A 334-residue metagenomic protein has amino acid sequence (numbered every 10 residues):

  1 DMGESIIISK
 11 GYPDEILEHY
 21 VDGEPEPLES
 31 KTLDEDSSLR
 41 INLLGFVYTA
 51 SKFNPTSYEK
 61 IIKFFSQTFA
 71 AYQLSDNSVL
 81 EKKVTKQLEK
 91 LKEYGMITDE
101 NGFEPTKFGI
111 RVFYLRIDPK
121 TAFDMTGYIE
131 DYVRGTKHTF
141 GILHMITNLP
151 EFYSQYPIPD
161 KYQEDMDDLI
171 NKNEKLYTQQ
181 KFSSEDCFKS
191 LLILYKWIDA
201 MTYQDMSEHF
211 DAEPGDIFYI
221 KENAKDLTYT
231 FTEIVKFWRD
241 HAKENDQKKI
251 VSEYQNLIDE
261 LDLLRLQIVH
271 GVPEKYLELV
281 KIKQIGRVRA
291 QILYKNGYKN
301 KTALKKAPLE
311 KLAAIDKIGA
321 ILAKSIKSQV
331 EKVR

Functional and structural regions predicted by a protein language model:
D1-L80, Q87: C-terminal helicase lobe
Y12-P13, I110, Y298: Short, glycine-/Ser/Thr-/acidic-enriched flexible segments
I16-L17, F113, A303: Short helix/loop capping segments that flank catalytic or ligand/cofactor-binding pockets
R40-V47, A290-Y294, K301: Hydrophobic residues on short alpha-helical segments
G45, T85-Y94, T98-K281: C-terminal helical accessory/scaffold domains
T56, D99-E100, A122-M125, L293 (+1 more regions): Extended hydrophobic-aromatic, low-complexity segments
N77, E81-L88, R265, R287-Y294 (+1 more regions): Short, well-structured alpha-helical segments
L277-N296, L309-S325: Helix-hairpin-helix
